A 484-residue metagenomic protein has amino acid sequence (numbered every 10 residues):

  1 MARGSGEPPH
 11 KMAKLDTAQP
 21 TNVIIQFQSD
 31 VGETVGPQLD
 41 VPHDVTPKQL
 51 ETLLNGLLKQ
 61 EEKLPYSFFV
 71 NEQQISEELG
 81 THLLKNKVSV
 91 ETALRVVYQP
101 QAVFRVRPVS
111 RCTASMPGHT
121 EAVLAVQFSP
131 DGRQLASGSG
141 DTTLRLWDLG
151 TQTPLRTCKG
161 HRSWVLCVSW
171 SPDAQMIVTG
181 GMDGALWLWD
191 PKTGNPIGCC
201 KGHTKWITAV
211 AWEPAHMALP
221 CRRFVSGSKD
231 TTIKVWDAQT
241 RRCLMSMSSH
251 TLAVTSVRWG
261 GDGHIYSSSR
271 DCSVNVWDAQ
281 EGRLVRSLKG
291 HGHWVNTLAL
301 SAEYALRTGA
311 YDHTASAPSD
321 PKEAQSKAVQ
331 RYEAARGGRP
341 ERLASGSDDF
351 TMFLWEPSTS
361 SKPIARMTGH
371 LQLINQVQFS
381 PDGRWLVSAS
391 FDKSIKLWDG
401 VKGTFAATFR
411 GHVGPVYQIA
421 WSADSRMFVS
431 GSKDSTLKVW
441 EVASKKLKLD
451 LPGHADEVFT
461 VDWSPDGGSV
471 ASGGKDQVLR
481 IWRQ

Functional and structural regions predicted by a protein language model:
E33-K48: Short, contiguous acidic and Ser/Thr-rich linear segments
T34, P65-N86: Short acidic beta-strand-loop surface patches of small beta-rich interaction domains
R111-A114, T153-R156, N195-G198, R242-M245 (+4 more regions): A structural motif specific to WD40 beta-propellers
M116-V123, K159-V165, C200-I207, S248-V254 (+5 more regions): WD40/WD-repeat beta-propeller blade N-cap
V126, G138, L144-W147, V168 (+13 more regions): WD40-repeat beta-propellers
Q127-G132, S169-A174, A211-C221, V257-G263 (+8 more regions): Loop/turn segments within WD40 beta-propeller blades
S137-D141, T179-D183, S226-D230, S267-D271 (+8 more regions): Conserved strand-to-loop turn within each blade of WD40 beta-propeller repeats
T143, A185, T204, T232 (+13 more regions): A conserved positional marker within WD40/Gbeta-like beta-propeller blades
